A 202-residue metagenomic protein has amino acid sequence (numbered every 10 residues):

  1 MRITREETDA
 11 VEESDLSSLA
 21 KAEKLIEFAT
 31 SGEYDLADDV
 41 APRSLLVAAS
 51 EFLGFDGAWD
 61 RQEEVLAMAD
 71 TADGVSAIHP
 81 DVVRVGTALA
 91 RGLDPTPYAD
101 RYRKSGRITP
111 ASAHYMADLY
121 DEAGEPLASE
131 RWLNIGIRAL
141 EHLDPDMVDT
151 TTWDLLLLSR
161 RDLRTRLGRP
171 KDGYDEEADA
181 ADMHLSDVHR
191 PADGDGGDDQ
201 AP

Functional and structural regions predicted by a protein language model:
M1-A10, A37-L46, D73-V82, R107-Y115 (+2 more regions): Generic helix N-cap/helix-start motif at coil->alpha-helix transitions
I3-D35, S44-A58: Alpha-helical segment of the N-proximal tetratricopeptide repeat
D9-L16, L53-G54, A88-L89, D121 (+4 more regions): Specific register positions within alpha-helical solenoid repeats of the TPR/Sel1-like families, i.e., one
A22-G32, A58-D70, L93-S105, P126-A139 (+1 more regions): Alpha-helical repeat scaffolds
E33-Y34, G54, D70-G74, D100 (+4 more regions): Helix-capping and short linker residues that terminate individual alpha-solenoid repeat units
L46-Y120: Alpha-helical adaptor scaffolds
E125-P202: Long, ordered, amphipathic alpha-helical scaffolds
